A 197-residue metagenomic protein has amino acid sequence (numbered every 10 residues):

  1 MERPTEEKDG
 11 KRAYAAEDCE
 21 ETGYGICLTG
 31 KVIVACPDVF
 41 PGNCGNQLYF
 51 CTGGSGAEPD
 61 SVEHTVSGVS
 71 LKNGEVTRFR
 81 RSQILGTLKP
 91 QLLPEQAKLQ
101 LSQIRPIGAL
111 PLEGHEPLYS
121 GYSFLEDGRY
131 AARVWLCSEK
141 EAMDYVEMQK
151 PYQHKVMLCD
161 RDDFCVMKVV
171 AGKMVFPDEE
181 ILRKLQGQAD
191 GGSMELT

Functional and structural regions predicted by a protein language model:
M1-C36, A97-R105: Mixed-charge, Lys/Arg-rich low-complexity intrinsically disordered regions
V32, G42-P59: Short beta-strand-centered aromatic/proline hotspots
C44-C51, S102-I107, C137-V146: Charged, amphipathic alpha-helical segments
T65-I104, K173, D178-E179: Intrinsically disordered, low-complexity, charged/polar segments
N73, S82, Y122, G128-Y130 (+3 more regions): Residue-level signal for glycine
P106-A131: Short aromatic-glycine-(Arg/Gly/Cys) micro-motifs in beta-strand/loop hairpins
L125-G128, R133-D160: A short, charged, amphipathic alpha-helix used as a generic interaction element across diverse proteins
G187-T197: Non-Sec secretion/translocation targeting segments of pathogen effectors
